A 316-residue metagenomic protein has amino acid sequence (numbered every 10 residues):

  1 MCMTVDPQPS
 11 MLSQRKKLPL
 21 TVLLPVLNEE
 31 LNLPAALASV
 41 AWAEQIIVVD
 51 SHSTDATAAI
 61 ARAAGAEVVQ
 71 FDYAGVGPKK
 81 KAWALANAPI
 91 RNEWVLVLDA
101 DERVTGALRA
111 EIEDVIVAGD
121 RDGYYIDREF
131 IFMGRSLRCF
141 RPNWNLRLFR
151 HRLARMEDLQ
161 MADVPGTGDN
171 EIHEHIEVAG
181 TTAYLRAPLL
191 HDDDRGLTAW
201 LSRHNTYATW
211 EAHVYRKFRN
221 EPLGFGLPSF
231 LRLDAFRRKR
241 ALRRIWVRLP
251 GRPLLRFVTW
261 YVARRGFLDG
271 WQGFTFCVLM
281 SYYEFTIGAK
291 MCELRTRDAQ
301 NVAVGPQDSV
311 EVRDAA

Functional and structural regions predicted by a protein language model:
V5-D6, P78-K79, L85, T105-R295: Catalytic-site signature of metal-activated, phosphate-bearing donor transferases, centered on the GT-A/GT-A-like
P19-T21: Cell-envelope/extracellular polymer assembly enzymes that use nucleotide-activated donors
L23-Q45: Short, well-formed alpha-helical segments that are part of the catalytic scaffolds of diverse glycosyltransferases
L24, A43-S53, V69-Q70, A100: Short beta-strand/loop segment that forms part of the nucleotide-sugar
L31-P34, D55-A64, A107-L108: Acidic helix N-cap motif at the loop->helix transition within catalytic regions of sugar-transfer enzymes
S39, D50-R62, Y73: A conserved acidic beta->alpha catalytic loop
A63, A82-W94: Active-site nucleotide-sugar/metal-binding loop of Leloir-type enzymes
